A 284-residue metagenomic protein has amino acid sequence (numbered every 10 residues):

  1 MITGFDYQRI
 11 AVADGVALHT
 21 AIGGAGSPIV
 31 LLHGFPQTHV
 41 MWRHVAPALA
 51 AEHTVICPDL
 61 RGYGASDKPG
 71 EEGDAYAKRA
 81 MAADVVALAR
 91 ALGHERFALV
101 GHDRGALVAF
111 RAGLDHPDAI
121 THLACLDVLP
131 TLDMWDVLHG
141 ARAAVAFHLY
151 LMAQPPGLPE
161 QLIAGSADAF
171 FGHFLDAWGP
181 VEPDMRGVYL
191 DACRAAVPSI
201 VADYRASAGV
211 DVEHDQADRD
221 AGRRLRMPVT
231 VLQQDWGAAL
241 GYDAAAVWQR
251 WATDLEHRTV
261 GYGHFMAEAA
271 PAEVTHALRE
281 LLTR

Functional and structural regions predicted by a protein language model:
M1-R9, D14-L18, P28, I56 (+4 more regions): Flexible "cap/lid" subdomain of the alpha/beta-hydrolase fold that forms the substrate-access gate
A21-K68, L88: Conserved HGGG/HGGXW glycine-rich cap/lid loop of the alpha/beta-hydrolase fold
H33-P36, G261, A269: Conserved residues at beta->alpha junctions
P36, A245, T275: Short amphipathic alpha-helical segment that frequently serves as the phosphate-/nucleotide-binding helix
V40-R43, P47, A83, F110 (+2 more regions): Surface-exposed alpha-helical interface segments used for non-catalytic interactions
G263-T275: Catalytic histidine-centered segment of alpha/beta-hydrolase-like enzymes
